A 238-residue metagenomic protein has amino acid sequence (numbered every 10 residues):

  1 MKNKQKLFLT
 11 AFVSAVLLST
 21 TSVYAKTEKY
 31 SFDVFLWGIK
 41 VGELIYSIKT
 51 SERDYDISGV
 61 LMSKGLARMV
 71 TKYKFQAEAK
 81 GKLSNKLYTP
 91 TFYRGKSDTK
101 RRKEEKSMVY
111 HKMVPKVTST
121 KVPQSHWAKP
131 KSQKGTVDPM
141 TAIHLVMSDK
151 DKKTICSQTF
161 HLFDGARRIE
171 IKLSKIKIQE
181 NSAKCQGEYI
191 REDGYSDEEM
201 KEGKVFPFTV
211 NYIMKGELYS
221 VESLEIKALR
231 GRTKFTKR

Functional and structural regions predicted by a protein language model:
M1-K2, K131: A general boundary/transition motif marking the beginning of the first structured unit of a protein
K2-L9: Bacterial N-terminal signal peptides that target proteins for export
K4, S125, M140, S157-T159 (+1 more regions): Intrinsically disordered, low-complexity regions
L9-T10, K80: Short, functionally important structural connectors and interaction interfaces within domains
T10-S19: Bacterial N-terminal signal peptides
T21-A25: Sec/Tat signal peptide C-region and signal peptidase I cleavage site
K26-Y110, M147-R238: Acidic, serine/threonine-rich low-complexity disordered tracts
T89-I143: Surface-exposed, polar helix/loop patches in the mature regions of secreted/periplasmic/lumenal proteins that form
